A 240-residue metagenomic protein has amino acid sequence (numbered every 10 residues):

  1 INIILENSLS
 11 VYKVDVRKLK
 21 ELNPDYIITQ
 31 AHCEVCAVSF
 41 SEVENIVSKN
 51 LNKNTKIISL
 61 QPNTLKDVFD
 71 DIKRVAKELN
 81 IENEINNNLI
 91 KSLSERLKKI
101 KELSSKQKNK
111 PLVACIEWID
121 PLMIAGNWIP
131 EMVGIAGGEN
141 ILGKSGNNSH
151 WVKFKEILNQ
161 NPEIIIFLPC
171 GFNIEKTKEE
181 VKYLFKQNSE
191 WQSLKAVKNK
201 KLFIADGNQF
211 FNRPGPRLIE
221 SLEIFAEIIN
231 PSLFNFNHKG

Functional and structural regions predicted by a protein language model:
I1-G240: N-terminal ligand-binding lobe of clamshell/alpha-beta domains
